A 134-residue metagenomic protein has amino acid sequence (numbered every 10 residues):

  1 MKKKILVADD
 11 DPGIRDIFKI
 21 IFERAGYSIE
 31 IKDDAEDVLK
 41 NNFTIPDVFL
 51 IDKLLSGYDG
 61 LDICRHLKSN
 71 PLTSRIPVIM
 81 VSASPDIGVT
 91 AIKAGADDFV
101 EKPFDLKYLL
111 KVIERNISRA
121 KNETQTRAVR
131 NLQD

Functional and structural regions predicted by a protein language model:
P12-E30: Two-component/phosphorelay signaling modules centered on CheY-like receiver
I31-V48: Acidic, metal-coordinating helix/loop segments flanking the phosphotransfer/catalytic sites of two-component signaling
D34, D59-D62: Acidic catalytic/metal-coordinating carboxylates
D52: Active-site residues of response regulator receiver
S56: The feature encodes the CheY-like receiver
L61-S74: Short amphipathic alpha-helix used as the core "switch/output" element in two-component signaling
D62, S84-D98, K111: Alpha4 helix (beta4-alpha4-beta5 surface) of REC/receiver domains from two-component response regulators
F104-I113: C-terminal output helix
